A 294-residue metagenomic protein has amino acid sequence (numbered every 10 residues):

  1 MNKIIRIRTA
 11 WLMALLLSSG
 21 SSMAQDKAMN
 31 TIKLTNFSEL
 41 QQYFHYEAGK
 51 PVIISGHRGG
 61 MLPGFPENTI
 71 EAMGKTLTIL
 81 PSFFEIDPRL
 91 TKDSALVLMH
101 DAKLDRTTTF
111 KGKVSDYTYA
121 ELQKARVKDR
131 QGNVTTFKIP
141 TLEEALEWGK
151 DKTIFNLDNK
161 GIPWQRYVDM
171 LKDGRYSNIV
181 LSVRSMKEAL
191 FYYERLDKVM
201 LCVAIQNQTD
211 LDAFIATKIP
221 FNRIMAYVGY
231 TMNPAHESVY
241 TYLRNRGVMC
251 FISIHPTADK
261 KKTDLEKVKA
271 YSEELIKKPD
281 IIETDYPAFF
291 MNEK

Functional and structural regions predicted by a protein language model:
M1-M29: Bacterial Sec-dependent N-terminal signal peptides
Q25-K294: Phosphate-group recognition and catalysis centered on beta-loop-alpha active-site segments
